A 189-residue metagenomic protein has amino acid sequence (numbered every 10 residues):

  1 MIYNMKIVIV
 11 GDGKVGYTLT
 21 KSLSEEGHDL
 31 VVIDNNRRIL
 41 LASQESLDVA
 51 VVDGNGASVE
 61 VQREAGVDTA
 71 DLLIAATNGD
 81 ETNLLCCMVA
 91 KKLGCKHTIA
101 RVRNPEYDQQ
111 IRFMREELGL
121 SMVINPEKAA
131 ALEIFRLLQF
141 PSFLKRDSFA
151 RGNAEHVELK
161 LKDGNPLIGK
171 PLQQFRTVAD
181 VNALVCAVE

Functional and structural regions predicted by a protein language model:
M1-E189: Cytosolic regulatory regions of ion transport systems
